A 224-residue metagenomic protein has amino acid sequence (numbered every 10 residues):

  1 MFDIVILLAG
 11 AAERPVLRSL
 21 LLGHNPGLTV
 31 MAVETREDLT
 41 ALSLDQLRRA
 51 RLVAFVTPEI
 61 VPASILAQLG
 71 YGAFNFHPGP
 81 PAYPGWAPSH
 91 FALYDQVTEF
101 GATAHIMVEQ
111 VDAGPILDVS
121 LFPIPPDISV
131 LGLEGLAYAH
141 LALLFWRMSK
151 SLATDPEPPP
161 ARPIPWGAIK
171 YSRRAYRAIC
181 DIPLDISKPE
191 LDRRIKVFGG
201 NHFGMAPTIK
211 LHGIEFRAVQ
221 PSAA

Functional and structural regions predicted by a protein language model:
M1-A224: One-carbon transfer enzymes
